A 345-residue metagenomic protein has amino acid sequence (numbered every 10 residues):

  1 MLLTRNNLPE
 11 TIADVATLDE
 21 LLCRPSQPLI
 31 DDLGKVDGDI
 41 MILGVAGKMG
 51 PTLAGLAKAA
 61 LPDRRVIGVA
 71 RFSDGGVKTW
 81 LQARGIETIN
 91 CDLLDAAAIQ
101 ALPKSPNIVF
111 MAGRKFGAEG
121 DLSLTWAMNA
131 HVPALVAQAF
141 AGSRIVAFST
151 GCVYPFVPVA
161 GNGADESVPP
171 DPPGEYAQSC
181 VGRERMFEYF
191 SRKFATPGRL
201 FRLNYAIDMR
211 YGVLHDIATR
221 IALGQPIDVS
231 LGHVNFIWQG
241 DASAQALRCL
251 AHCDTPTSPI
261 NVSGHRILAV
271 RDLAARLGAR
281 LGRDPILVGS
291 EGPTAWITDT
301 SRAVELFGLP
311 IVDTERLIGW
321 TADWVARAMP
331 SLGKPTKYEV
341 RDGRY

Functional and structural regions predicted by a protein language model:
L2-L33, T314-Y345: Amphipathic terminal alpha-helices
D39, N107-M111, K115, P133-E175: Conserved Rossmann-fold NAD(P)-dependent oxidoreductase catalytic core, especially the SDR/UDP-sugar
M41-K58: N-terminal Rossmann NAD(P)H-binding glycine-rich loop of SDR-like oxidoreductase domains
P51, G75, W80-M128: NAD(P)H-binding glycine-rich loop region in Rossmannoid oxidoreductase-like domains and their noncatalytic homologs
W126-A127, H131-V132, V153, P158-L200: Catalytic helix-loop patch of NAD(P)-dependent Rossmann-fold dehydrogenases
M128-V136, R144, G182-R183, W238-D241: Conserved cofactor-binding/catalytic machinery of classical short-chain dehydrogenase/reductase
P173, V181-N235, Q239-D241, L277: NAD(P)-dependent short-chain dehydrogenase/reductase
G232, Q245-R302, D342-G343: Mid/C-terminal beta-alpha module of Rossmann-like enzyme folds, strongest in SDR-family dehydrogenases/epimerases
